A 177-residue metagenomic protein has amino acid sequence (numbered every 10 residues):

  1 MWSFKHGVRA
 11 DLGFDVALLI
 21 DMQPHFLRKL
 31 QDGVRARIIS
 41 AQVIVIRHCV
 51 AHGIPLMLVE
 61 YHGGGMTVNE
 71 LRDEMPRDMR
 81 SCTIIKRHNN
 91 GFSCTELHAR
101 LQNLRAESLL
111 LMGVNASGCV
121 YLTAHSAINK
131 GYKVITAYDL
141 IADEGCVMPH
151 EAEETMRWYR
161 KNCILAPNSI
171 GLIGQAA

Functional and structural regions predicted by a protein language model:
M1-V16, I44, A51-H52, G63-A177: Active-site-adjacent betaalpha module
G13, Q31-L58: A short alpha/beta connector and helix-capping loop motif
L19-I20, P55-Y61: Short beta-strand segments at enzyme active-site cores
P24-K29: Short acidic, Gly/Ser-rich segments with clustered Asp/Glu that frequently serve as metal-coordination loops in enzyme
